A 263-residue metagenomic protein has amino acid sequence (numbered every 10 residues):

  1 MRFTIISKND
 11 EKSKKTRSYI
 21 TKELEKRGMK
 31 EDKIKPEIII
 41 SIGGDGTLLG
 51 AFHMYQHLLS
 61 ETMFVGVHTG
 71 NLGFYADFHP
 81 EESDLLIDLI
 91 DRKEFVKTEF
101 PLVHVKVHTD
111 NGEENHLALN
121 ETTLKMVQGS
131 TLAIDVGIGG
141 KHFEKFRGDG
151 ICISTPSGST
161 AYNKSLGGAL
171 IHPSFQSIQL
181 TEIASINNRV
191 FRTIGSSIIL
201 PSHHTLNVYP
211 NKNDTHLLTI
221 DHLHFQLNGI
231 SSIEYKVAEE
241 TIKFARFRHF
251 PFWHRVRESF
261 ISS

Functional and structural regions predicted by a protein language model:
M1-P36, L72-C152, T160-S263: Catalytic phosphate-donor-binding core of small-molecule kinases
K33-H53: Short, well-ordered secondary-structure micro-motifs within conserved domains or adaptor modules
S41-I42, F64, I153: Conserved SAM-binding loop
G44-T47, G70, S157-S159: Short glycine-rich anion-binding loops that position phosphate/pyrophosphate groups of nucleotides and phosphorylated
T47, A51-G66, A76-H79: Glycine-rich phosphate/dinucleotide-binding loop and adjoining beta-alpha-beta core of small-molecule
